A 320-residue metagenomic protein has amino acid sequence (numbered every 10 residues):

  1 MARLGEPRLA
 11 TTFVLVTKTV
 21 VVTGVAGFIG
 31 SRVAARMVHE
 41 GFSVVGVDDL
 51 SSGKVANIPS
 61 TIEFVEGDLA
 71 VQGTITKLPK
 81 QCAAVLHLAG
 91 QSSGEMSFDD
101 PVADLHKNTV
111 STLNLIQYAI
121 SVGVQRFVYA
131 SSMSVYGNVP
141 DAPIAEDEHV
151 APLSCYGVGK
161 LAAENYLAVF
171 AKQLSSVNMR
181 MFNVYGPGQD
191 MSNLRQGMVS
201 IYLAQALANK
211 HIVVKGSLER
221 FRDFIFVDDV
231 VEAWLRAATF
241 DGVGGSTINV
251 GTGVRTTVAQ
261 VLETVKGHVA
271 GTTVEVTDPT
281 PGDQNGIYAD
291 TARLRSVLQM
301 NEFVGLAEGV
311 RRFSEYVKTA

Functional and structural regions predicted by a protein language model:
A2, P7-F182: N-terminal Rossmann-like NAD(P)+-binding domain of SDR-like oxidoreductases, especially those catalyzing
T23, H106-T109, G157, S192 (+6 more regions): Short, solvent-exposed loop/helix junctions and linker helices that flank or host conserved functional motifs
I29, M198, T257: Conserved alpha-helical elements of sugar-nucleotide-dependent glycosyltransferases
V33, L207-A320: C-terminal substrate-binding subdomain of Rossmann-fold SDR/epimerase-dehydratase oxidoreductases
G53, G94, Y136, Y185 (+3 more regions): Flexible, glycine-rich phosphate/dinucleotide-binding loops and adjacent beta-alpha linkers at cofactor/substrate
L115, L167, Y202, L294-R295: Structural element of the ATP-grasp superfamily
N138-V139, P187-Q189, R293: Short beta-loop-alpha junction of Rossmann-like oxidoreductase domains
L153-C155, N165-R222, V227-R236, E263-G267: NAD(P)-dependent short-chain dehydrogenase/reductase
